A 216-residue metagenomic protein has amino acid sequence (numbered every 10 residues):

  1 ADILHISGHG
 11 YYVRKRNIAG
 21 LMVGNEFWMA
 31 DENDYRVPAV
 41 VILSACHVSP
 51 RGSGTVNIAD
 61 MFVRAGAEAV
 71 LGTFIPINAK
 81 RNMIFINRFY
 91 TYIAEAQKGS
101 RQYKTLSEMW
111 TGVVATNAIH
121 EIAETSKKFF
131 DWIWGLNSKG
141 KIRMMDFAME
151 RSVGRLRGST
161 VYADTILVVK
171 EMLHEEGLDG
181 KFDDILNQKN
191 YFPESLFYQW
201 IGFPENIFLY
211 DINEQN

Functional and structural regions predicted by a protein language model:
A1-G52: Catalytic-core segments of thiol-dependent peptidases
A39-N216: Active-site-proximal C-terminal subdomain of hydrolase catalytic domains
